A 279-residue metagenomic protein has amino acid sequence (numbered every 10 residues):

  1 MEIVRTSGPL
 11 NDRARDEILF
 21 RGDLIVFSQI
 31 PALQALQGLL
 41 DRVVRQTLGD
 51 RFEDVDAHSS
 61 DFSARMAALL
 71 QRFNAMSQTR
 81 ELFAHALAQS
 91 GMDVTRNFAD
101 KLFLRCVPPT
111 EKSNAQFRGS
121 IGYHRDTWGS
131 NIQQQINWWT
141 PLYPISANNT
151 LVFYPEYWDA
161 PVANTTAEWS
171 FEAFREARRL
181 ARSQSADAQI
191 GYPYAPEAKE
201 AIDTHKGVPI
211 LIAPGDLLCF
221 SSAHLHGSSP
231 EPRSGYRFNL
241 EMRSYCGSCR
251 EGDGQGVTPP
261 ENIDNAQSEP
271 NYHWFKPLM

Functional and structural regions predicted by a protein language model:
M1-T95: N-terminal auxiliary "cap/dimerization" subdomain that precedes the catalytic jelly-roll/cupin core of mononuclear
L19, Q29-Q46, L211-C219, A223 (+3 more regions): Elongated scaffolding segments in large macromolecular assemblies, built predominantly from amphipathic alpha-helices
A32, P109-E111, W128, P144-S146 (+3 more regions): Short, solvent-exposed loop/turn segments at secondary-structure junctions
A88-V152: Conserved double-stranded beta-helix
D126, K206-V208, H226-S229: Generic recognition of flexible, low-complexity loop/linker segments
S130-N137, G207-A213, A223, G235-R237 (+1 more regions): Short, well-structured alpha-helical interface segments that form or flank functional binding sites
N148, V152-C219: Double-stranded beta-helix
H224-M279: Non-heme Fe(II)/2-oxoglutarate
